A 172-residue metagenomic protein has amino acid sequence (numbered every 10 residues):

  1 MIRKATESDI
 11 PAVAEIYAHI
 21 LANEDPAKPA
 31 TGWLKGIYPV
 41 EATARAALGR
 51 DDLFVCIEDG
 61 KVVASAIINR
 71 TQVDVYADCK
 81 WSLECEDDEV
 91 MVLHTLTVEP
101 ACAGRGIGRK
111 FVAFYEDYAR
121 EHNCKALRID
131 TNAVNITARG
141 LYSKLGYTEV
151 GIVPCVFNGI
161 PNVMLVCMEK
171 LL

Functional and structural regions predicted by a protein language model:
M1-E15: A short beta-loop-alpha structural element at the N-terminal edge of CoA-dependent acyl/N-acetyltransferase catalytic
A14, L21-T43: Conserved GNAT-fold acetyl-CoA-binding loop/helix
A42-V55, T71-V75, V92: A short helix-loop-beta-strand connector motif used in the catalytic cores of GNAT acetyltransferases and, in some
D52-A66: Conserved beta-hairpin
I67-T95, C102-A103, V156-P161: Conserved acyl-donor/pantetheine-binding loop and adjacent beta-alpha core of acyl/acetyltransferases and related
C85-D87, K125, N132-N135, S143-L145 (+1 more regions): C-terminal "cap" of GNAT-fold acetyltransferases
V98, G104-D117, G140, K144: Conserved acetyl-CoA-binding loop-helix of GNAT-fold acetyltransferases
V112, A119-T131: Conserved GNAT acetyl-CoA-binding A-motif
